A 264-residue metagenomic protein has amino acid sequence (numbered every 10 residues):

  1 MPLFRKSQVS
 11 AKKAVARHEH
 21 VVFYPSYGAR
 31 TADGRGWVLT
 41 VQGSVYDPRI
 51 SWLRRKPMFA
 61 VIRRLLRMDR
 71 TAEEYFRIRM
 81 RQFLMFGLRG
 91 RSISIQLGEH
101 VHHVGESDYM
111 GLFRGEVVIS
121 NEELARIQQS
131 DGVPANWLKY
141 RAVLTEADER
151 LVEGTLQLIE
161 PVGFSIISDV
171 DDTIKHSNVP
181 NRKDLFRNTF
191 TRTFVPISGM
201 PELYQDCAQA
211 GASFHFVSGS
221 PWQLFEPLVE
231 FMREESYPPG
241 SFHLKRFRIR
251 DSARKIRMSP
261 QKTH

Functional and structural regions predicted by a protein language model:
M1-L158: Intrinsically disordered, serine/threonine/proline
P2-L3, S220-H264: C-terminal cap/substrate-recognition subdomain and adjoining C-terminal extension of metal-dependent phosphatase-like
E160-V162: Short, small/polar residue-rich loop motifs at catalytic or cofactor-binding pockets
F164-V179: Asp-based phosphoryl-transfer active-site loop
T173-I174, V217-G219: Ser/Thr-glycine-rich phosphate-binding loops at phosphate-binding pockets of nucleotides, nucleotide cofactors
K175, P180-I197: Metal-dependent phosphoesterase signature
F186-T191, F214-F216, S252-M258: Surface-exposed cleft-lining segments at the edges of enzyme active sites
F190-F214, W222-E226: Short, acidic loop-to-helix structural element flanking the phosphoryl-transfer center in phosphate-processing enzymes
